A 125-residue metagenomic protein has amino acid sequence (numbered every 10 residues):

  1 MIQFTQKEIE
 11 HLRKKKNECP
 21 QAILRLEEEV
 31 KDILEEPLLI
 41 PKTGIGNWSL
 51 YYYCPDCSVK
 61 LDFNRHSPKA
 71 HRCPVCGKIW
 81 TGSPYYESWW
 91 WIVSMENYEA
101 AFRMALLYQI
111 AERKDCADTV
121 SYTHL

Functional and structural regions predicted by a protein language model:
M1-L125: Extracellular glycan-targeting catalytic surfaces
